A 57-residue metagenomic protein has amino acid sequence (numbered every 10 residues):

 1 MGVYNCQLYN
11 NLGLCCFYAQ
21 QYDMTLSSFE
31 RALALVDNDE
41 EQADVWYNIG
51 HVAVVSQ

Functional and structural regions predicted by a protein language model:
Q7, E41-D44: Start-of-helix register in tetratricopeptide repeats
